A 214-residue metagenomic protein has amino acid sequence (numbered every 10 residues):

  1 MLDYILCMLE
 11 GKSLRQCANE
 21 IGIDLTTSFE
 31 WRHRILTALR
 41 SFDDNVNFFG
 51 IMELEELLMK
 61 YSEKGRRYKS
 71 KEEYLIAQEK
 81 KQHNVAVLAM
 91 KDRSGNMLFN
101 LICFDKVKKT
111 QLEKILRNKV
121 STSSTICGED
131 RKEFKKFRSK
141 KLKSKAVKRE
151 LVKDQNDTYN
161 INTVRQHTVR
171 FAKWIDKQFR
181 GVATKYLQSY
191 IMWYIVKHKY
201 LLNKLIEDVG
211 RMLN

Functional and structural regions predicted by a protein language model:
M1-N214: Residue-level recognition of single "structural anchor" positions that define or cap local secondary structure
